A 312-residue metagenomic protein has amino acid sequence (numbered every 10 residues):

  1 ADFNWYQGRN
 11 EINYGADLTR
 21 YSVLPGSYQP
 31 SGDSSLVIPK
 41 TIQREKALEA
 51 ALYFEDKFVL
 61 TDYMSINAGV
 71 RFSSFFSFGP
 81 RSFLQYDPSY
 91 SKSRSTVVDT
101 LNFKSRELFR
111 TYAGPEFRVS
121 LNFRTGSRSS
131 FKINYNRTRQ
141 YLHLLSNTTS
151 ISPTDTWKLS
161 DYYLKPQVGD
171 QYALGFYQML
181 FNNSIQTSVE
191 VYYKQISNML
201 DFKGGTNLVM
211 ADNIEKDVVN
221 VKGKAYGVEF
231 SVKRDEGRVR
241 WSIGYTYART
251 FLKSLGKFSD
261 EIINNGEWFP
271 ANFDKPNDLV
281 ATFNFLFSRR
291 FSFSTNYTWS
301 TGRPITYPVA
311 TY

Functional and structural regions predicted by a protein language model:
A1, L48-F54, P115-V119, F131 (+4 more regions): Hydrophobic, lipid-facing positions within transmembrane beta-strands of outer-membrane proteins
A1-L84, S188-V191, S242: Face-selective signature of the C-terminal outer-membrane beta-barrel domain
F3-Q7, F54-L60, M64, F72 (+8 more regions): Residue-level signature of outer-membrane beta-barrel architecture
R9-I12, Y63-I66, R128-F131, N182-T187 (+2 more regions): Repeated loop/turn-to-beta-strand initiation elements of outer-membrane beta-barrel proteins
Y14-R20, A68-S74, I133-R137, D155 (+4 more regions): Transmembrane beta-barrel strands of outer-membrane/channel proteins
Y28-K40, F78-F109, N147-S160, K203-K216 (+2 more regions): Solvent-exposed loop segments that connect transmembrane elements
R124, S130-L142, S146, Y163-D217 (+1 more regions): Membrane-embedded beta-barrel scaffold of Gram-negative outer-membrane proteins
Y192-Q195, I214-V309: Gram-negative outer-membrane beta-barrel transporters
